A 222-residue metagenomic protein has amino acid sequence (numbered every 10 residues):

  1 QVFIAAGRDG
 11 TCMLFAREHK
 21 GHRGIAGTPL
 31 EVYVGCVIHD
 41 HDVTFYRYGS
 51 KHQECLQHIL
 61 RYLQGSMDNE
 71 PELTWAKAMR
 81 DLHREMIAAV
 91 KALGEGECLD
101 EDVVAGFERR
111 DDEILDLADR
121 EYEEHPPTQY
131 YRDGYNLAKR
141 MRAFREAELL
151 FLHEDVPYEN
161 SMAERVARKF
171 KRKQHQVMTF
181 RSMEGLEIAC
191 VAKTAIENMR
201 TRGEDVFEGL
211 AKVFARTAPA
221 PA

Functional and structural regions predicted by a protein language model:
Q1-A222: Catalytic center-proximal scaffold of phosphoryl-transfer enzymes
